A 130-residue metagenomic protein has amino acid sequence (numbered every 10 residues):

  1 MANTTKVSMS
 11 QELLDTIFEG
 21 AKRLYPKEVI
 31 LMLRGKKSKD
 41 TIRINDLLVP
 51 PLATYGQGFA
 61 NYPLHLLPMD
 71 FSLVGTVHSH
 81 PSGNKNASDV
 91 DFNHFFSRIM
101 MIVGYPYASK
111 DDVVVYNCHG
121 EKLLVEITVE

Functional and structural regions predicted by a protein language model:
M1-L73, P81-E130: Conserved beta-strand-loop surface patch within small alpha/beta domains used for substrate/adaptor or ligand engagement
